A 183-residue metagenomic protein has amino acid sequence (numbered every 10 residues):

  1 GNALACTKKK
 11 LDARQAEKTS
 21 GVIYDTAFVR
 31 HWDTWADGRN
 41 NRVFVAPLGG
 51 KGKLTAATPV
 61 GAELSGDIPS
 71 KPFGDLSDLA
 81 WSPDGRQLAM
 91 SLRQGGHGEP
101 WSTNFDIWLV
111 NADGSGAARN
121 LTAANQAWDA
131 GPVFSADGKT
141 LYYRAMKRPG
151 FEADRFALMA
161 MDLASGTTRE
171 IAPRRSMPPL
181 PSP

Functional and structural regions predicted by a protein language model:
G1-R42, G61-D75, S91-D106, N120-A130 (+2 more regions): A flexible loop/linker signature enriched in serine peptidases of the S9 family
R39-A56: Blade/loop signatures of beta-propeller domains
L48-G52, N111-S115, D162-G166: Short loop/turn segments that connect beta-strands within beta-propeller blades
L54-A57, A118, T168: Tryptophan-centered short beta-strand motifs
P83-D84, A136-D137: Residue-level detector of Asp-centered blade-edge/turn motifs that repeat once per structural unit in beta-propeller
L88, G138-L141: Hydrophobic beta-strand positions that form the internal "hydrophobic ladder" of WD40/Gbeta-like beta-propeller blades
